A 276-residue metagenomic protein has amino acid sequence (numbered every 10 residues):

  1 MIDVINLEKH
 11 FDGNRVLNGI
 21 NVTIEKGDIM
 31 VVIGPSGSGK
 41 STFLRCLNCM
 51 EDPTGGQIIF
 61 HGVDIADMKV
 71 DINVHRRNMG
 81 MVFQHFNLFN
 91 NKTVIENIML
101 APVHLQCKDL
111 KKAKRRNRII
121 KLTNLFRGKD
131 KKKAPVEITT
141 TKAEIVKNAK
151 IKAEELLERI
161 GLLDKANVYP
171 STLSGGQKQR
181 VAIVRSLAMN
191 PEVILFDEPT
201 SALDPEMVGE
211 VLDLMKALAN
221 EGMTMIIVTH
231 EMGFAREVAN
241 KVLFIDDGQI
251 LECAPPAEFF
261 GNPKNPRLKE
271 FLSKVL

Functional and structural regions predicted by a protein language model:
M1-P256: ABC family nucleotide-binding domain
C253, A257-L276: C-terminal boundary and immediately downstream tail of ABC-type ATPase nucleotide-binding domains
